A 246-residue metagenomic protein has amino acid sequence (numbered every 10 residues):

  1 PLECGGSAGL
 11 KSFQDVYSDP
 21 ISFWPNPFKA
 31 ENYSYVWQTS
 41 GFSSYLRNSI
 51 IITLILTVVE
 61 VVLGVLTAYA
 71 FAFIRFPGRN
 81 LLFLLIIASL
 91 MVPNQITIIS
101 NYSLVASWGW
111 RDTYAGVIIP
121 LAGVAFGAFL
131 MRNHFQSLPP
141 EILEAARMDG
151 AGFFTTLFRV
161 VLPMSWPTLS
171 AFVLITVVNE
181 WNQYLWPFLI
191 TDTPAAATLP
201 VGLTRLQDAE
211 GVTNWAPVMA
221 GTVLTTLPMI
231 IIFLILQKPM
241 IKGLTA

Functional and structural regions predicted by a protein language model:
P1-A246: A structural signal for multi-pass alpha-helical bundles of membrane permease subunits that mediate small-molecule
